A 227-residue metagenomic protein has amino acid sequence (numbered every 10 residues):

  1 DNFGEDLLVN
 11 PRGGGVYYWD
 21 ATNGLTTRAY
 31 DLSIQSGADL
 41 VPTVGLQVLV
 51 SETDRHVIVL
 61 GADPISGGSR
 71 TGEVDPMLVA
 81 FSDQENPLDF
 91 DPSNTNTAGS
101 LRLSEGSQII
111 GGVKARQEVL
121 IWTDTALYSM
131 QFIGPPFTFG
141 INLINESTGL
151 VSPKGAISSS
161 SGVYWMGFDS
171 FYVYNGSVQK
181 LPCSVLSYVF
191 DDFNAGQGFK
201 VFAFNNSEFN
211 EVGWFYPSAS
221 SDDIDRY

Functional and structural regions predicted by a protein language model:
D1-N2: Beta-sandwich interaction modules
E5-R28: Hydrophobic or amphipathic alpha-helical targeting/insertion segments
T22-L49: Asp-box/WD-like beta-propeller blade repeats and closely related beta-sheet repeat scaffolds
G24-Y30, L88-T95, P135-I141, K180-P182: Beta-strand initiation motifs
R28-A38, N96-R102, G140-N145: A short beta-strand motif characteristic of beta-propeller blades
V41-T125, S129, F215-Y227: N-terminal beta-propeller domains
S104-Y227: Beta-sheet-dominated scaffold domains
